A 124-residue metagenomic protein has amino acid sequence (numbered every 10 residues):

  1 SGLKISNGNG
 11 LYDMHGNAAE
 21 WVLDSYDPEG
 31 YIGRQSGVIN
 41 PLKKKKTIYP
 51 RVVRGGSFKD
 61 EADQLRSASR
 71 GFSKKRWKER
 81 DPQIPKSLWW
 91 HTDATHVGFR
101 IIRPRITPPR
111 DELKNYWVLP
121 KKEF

Functional and structural regions predicted by a protein language model:
S1-N9: Gly/Ser-rich catalytic serine loop of serine hydrolases
S6-N7, M14-F124: Surface-exposed recognition segments
